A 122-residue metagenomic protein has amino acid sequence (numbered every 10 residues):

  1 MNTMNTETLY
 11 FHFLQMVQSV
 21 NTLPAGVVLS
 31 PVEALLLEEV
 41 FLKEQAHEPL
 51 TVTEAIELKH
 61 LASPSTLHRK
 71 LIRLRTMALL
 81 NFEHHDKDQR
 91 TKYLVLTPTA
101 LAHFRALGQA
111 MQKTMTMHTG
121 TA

Functional and structural regions predicted by a protein language model:
Y10-E39: Short alpha-helical segments that sit at the start of domains
H12, V20-N21, R105-A122: Amphipathic alpha-helical dimerization/coiled-coil segments that flank or bridge DNA-binding/regulatory modules
E38-Q45, G108: Short, locally clustered residues in the helix-turn-helix/winged-helix DNA-binding domain
A46-L58: Short acidic, hydrophobic short linear motifs in intrinsically disordered regions
V52-E54, I72, K92: Residues within the helices of the helix-turn-helix
L61-T76: Short amphipathic alpha-helical interaction segments
R75-H85: A short, conserved structural fragment
H85-G108: Short, cationic-aromatic polyanion-contact patches
